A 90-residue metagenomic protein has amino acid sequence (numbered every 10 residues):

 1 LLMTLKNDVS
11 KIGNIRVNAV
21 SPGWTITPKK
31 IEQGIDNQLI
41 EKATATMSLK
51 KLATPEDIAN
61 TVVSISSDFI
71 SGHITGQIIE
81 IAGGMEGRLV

Functional and structural regions predicted by a protein language model:
L1-V9, V20, I65: Hydrophobic alpha-helix immediately C-terminal to the catalytic Tyr-X-X-X-Lys motif of short-chain
T4-I15, G72: Active-site-adjacent segment of SDR/Rossmann-fold oxidoreductases
D8, K50, S67-S71: Generic structural signal for alpha-helix termini and adjacent loop/cap motifs
I12, W24-T46, R88-V90: A glycine/serine/threonine-rich, flexible loop-to-helix segment that serves as the NAD(P) cofactor-binding "lid"
R16-I26, S66, E80-A82: Conserved SDR Rossmann-fold cofactor-binding beta-strand/turn motif
M47-I58: A conserved structural motif in NAD(P)-dependent oxidoreductases
I58-A59, I65: Non-catalytic, hydrophobic alpha-helical segments
F69-I70, T75-V90: Short C-terminal tail/terminal secondary-structure segment of NAD(P)H-dependent dehydrogenase/reductase domains
